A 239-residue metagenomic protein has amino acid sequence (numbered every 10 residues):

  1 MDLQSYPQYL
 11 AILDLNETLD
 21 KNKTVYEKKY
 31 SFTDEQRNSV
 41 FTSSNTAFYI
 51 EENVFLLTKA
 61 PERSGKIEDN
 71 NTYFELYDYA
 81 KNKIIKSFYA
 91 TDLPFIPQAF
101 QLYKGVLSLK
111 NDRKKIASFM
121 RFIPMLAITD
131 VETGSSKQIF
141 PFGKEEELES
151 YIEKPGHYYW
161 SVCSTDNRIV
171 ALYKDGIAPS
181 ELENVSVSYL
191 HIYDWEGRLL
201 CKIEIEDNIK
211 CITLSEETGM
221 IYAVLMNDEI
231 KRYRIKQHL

Functional and structural regions predicted by a protein language model:
L3-E52, L57-R63: Asp-box/WD-like beta-propeller blade repeats and closely related beta-sheet repeat scaffolds
L3-Q8, S64-T72, F119-F122, E181-S186: Short, solvent-exposed loop/turn segments at conserved positions within beta-propeller repeat blades
P7-E17, N70-K81, V185-L199: Beta-propeller blade signature
K23-F41, K83-L102, S135-P155, E206-D207: Surface-exposed loop and turn segments in beta-propeller and other repeat-based domains that flank or scaffold
V40-E52, F100-R113, F119, P155-T165 (+1 more regions): Structural signature of eukaryotic scaffold interfaces centered on beta-propeller domains
L56-D69, A171-S186, R232-I235: Short, conserved, GDST-rich strand-edge loop motifs in beta-rich repeat architectures
I152-Y193: Loop/turn-rich, solvent-exposed surfaces of beta-rich toroidal or solenoidal domains
T213-L239: Blade-level signature of beta-propeller repeat domains, shared across WD40, Kelch, NHL, RCC1 and BNR/Asp-box propellers
